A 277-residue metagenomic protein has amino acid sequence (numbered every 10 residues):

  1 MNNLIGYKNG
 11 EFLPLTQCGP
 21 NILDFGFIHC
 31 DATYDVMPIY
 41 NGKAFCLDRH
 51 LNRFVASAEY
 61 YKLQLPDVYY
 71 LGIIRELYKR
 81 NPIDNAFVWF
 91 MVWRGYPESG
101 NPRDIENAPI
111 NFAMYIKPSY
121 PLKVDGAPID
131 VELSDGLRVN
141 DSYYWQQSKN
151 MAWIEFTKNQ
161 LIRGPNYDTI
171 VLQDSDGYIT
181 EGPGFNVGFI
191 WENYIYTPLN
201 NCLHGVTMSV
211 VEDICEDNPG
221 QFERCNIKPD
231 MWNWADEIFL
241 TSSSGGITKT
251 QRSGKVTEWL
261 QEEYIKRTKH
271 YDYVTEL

Functional and structural regions predicted by a protein language model:
M1-E76, E98, R103-L277: Helix-start/capping segments and mature chain N-termini
K79-V92, S99: Ordered, amphipathic secondary-structure segments that act as subunit-interaction surfaces in large macromolecular
